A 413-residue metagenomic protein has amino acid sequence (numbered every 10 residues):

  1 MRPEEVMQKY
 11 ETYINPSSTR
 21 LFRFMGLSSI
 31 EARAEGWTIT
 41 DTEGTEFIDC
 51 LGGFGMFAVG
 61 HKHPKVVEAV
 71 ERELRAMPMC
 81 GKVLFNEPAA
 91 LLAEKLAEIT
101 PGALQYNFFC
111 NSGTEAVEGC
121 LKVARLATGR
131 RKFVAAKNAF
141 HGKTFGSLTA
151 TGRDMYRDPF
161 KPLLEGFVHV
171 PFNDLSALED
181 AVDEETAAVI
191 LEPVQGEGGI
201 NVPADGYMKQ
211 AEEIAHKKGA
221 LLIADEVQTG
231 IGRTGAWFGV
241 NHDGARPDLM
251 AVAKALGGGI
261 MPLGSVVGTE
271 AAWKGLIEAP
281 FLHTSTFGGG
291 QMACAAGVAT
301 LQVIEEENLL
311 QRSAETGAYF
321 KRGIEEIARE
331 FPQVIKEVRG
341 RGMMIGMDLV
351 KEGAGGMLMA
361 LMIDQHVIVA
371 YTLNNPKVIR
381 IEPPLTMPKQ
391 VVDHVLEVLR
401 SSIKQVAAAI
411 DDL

Functional and structural regions predicted by a protein language model:
M1-L413: Conserved N-terminal phosphate-binding loop of PLP-dependent enzymes in the Aspartate aminotransferase
